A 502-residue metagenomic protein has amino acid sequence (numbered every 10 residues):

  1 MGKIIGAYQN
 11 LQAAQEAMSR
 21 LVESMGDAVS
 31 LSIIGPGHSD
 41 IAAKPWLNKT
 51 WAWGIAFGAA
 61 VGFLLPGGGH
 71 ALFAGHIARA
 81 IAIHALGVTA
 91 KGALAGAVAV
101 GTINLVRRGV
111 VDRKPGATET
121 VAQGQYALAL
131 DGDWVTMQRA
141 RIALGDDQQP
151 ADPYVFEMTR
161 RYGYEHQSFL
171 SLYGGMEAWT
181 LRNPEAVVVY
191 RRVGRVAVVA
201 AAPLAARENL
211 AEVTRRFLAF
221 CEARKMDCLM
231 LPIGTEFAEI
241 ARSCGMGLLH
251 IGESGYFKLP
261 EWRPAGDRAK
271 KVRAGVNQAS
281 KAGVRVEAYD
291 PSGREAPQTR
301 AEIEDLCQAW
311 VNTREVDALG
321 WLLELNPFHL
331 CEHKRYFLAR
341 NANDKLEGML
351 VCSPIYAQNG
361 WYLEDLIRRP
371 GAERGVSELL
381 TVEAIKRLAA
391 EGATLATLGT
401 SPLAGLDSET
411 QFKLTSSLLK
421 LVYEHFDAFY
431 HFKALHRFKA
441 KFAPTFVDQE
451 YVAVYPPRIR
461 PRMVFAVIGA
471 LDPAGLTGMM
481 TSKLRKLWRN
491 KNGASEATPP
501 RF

Functional and structural regions predicted by a protein language model:
M1-D133, S377: Positively charged, small/polar-rich N-terminal and surface patches that mediate targeting and assembly and bind
L21, C221, L388: Hydrophobic pocket-lining residues that define ligand/cofactor binding sites across diverse proteins
V111, E253-P260, A279-V284: Acidic/polar active-site rim loop that often engages polyanionic ligands
W134-Q138: Long, low-complexity intrinsically disordered regions
A140-V198, A202, M226, L231-L248 (+5 more regions): A conserved beta-strand-loop-helix scaffold within acyl/acetyltransferase catalytic domains
K420-E424: Short beta-alpha connecting loops at secondary-structure transitions that line or flank enzyme active sites
